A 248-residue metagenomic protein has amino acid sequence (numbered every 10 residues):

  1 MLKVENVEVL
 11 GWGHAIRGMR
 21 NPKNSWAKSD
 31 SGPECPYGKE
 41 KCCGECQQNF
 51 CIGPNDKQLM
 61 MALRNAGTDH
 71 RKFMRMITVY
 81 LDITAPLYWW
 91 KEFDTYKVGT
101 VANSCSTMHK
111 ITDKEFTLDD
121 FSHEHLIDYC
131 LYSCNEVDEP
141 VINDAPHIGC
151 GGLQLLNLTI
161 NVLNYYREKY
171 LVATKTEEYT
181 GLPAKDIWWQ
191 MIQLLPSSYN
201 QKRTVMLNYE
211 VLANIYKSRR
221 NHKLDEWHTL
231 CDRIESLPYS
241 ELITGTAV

Functional and structural regions predicted by a protein language model:
M1-V248: Family-specific signature for flavin-dependent thymidylate synthase
